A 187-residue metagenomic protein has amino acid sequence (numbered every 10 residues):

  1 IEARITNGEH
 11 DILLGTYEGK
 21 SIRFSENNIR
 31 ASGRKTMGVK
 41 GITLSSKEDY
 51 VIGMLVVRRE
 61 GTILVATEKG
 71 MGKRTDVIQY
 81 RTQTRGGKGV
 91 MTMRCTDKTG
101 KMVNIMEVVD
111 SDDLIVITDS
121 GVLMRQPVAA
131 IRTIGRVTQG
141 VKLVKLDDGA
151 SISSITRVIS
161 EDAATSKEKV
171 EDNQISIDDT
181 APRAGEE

Functional and structural regions predicted by a protein language model:
I1-E187: C-terminal interaction appendages of subunits in large macromolecular complexes
